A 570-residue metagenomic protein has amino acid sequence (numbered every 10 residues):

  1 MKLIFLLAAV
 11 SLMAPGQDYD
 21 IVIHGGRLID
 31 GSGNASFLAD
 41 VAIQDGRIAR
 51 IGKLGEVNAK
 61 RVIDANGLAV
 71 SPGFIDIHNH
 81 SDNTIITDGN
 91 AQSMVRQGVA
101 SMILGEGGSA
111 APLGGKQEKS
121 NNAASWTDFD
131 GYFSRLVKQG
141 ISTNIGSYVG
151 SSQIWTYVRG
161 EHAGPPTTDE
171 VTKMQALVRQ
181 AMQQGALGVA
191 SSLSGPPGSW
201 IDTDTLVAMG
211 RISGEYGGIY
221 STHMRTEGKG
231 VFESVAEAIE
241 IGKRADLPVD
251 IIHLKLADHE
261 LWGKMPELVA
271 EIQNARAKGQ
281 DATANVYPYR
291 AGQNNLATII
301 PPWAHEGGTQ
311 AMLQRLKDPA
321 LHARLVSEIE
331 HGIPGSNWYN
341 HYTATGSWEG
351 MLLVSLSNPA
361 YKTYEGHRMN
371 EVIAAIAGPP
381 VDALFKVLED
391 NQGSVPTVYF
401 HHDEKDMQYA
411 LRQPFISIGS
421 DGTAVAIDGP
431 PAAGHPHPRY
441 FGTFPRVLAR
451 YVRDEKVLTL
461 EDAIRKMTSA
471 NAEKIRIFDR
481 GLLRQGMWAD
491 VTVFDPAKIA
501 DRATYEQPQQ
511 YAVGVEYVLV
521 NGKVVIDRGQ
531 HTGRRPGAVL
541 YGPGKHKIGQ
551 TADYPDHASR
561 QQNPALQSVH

Functional and structural regions predicted by a protein language model:
A8-G16: Hydrophobic h-region of N-terminal signal peptides that target proteins for export in Gram-negative bacteria
D18-I21, L28-G73, D88: Histidine-rich, glycine-flanked metal-binding segment
G26, D318, Y409-F415, D421 (+2 more regions): C-terminal cap of metal-dependent C-N hydrolases
L28-D40, V395-H402, D406-M407, E455-R465 (+1 more regions): Acidic, glycine-enriched loop/beta-strand segments at the rims of small-molecule binding/catalytic pockets
E56-V57, R61-G131: Metal-associated gating/positioning segment near the N- to mid-region
F74-T84, S191, Y220-T226: Histidine-centered catalytic micro-motifs
L136, I141-N144, Y148-T168, M174-G195 (+5 more regions): Active-site neighborhoods of metal-dependent hydrolases
A552-H570: Short, low-complexity, charge-dense intrinsically disordered segments
